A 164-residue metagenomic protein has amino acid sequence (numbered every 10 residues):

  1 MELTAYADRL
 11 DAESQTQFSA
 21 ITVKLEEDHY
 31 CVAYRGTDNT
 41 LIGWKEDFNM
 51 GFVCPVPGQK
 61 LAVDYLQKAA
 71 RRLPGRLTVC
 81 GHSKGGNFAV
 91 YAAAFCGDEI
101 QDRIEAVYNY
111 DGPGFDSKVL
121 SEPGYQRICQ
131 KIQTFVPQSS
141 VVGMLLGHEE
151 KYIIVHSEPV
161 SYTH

Functional and structural regions predicted by a protein language model:
M1-T78, E99-I100, I104: A conserved cap/lid and substrate-binding interface adjacent to the catalytic center of lipid-processing enzymes
W44, L145-E149: Short conserved micro-motifs at the rims of enzyme active sites and ligand-binding pockets
K60-L145: Serine-dependent carboxylesterase/thioesterase catalytic core of lipase-like alpha/beta-hydrolase/SGNH enzymes
H156-P159: Regulatory, intrinsically disordered low-complexity regions in eukaryotic nuclear proteins
T163-H164: Conserved small/polar residues in nucleotide/adenosyl-binding loops
